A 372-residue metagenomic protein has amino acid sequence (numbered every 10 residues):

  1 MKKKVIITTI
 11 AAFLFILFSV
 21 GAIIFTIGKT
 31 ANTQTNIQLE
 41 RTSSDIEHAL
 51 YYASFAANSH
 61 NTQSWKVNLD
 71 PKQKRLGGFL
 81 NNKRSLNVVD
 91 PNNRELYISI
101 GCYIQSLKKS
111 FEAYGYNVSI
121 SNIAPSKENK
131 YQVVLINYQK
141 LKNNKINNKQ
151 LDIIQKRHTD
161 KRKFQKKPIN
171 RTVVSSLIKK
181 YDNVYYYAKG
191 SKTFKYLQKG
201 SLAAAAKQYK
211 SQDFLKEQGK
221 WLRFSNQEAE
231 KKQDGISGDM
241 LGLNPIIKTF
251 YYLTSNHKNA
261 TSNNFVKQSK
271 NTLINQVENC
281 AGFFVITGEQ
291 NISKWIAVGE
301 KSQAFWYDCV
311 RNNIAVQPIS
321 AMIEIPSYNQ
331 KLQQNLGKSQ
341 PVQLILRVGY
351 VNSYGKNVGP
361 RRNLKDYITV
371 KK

Functional and structural regions predicted by a protein language model:
K2-K372: Acidic, surface-exposed loops and disordered segments
